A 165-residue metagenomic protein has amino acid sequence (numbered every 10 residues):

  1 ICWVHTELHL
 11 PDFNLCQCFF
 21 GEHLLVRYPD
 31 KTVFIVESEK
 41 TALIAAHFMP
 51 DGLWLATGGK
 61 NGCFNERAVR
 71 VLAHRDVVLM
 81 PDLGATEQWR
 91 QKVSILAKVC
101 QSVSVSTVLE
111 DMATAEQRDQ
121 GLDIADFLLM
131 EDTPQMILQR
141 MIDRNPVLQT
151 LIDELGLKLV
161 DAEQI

Functional and structural regions predicted by a protein language model:
I1-R75: Phosphate-handling DNA/RNA-contact segment within nucleic-acid enzymes
V33, D76-V78, S104-S106: A structural signal for isolated positions on well-ordered beta-strands in alpha/beta enzyme cores
K40, K60-F64, P81-K92: Acidic, metal-coordinating catalytic cores used for nucleic-acid/nucleotide bond scission and strand-transfer chemistry
P50-W54, S94-T107: Structural alpha-beta junctions
A56-G59, V103-A115: A generic structural motif
G62-R70, Q88-W89, T114-D123: Short, charged, surface-exposed secondary-structure boundary motifs
D119-R140: Short, small/acidic-rich helices and loops at N termini and domain boundaries of DNA replication/processing enzymes
Q135-I165: C-terminal tails and terminal domains of large nucleic-acid-associated and other macromolecular-machine proteins
